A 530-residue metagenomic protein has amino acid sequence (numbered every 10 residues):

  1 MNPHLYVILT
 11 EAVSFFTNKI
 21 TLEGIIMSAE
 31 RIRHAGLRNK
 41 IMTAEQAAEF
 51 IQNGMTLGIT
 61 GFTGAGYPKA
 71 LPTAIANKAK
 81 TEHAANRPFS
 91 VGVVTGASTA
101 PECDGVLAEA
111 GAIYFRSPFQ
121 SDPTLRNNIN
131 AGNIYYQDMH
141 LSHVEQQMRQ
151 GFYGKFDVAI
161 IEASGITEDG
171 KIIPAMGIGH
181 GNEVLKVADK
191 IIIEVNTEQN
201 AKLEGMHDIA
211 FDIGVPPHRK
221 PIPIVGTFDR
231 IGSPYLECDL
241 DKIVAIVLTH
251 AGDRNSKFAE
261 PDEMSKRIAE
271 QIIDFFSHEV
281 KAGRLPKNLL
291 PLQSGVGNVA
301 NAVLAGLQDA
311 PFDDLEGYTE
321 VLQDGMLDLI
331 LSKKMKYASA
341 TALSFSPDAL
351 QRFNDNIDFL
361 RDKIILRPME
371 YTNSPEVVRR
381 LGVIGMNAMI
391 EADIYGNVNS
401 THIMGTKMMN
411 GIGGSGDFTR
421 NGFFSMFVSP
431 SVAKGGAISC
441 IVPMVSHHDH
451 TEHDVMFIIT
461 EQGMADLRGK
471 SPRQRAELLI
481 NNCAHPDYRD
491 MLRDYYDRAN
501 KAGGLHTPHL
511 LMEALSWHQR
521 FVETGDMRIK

Functional and structural regions predicted by a protein language model:
M1-N2, M27: Accessible peptide chain termini
N2, E11-V13, A188: Targeting/processing segments of secretory and organellar proteins
N2-H4, P291: Intrinsically disordered, low-complexity regions enriched for glutamine and histidine
L5-Y6, T507: Alpha-helical interaction segments
Y6-I26: Short, Lys/Arg-enriched N-terminal segments with co-localized hydrophobic residues within the first ~10-30 amino acids
G24-K530: Conserved alpha/beta enzyme-core scaffold
